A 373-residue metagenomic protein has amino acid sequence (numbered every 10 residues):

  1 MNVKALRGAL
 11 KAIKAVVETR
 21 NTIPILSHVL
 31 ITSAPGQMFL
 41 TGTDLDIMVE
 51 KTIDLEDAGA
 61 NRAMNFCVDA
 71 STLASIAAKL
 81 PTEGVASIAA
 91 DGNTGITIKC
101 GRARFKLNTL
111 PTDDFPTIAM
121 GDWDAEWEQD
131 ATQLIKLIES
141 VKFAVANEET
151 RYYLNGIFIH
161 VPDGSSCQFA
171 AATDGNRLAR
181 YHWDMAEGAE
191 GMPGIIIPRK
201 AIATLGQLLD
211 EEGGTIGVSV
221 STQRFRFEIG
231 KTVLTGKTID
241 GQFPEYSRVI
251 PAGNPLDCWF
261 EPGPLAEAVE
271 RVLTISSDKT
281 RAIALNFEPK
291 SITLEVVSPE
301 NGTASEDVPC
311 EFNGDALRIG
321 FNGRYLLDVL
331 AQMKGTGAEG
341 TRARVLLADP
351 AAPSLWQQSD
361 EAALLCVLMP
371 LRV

Functional and structural regions predicted by a protein language model:
M1-V373: Structural preference for solvent-exposed beta-strand-turn elements and adjacent flexible terminal/loop segments within
